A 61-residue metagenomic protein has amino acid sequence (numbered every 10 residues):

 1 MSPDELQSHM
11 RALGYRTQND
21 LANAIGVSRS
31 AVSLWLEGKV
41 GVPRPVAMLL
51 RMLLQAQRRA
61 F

Functional and structural regions predicted by a protein language model:
M1-G14, M48-R51: A short, Lys/Arg-rich alpha-helix, primarily the initiator
T17-Q18, R29: Helix-turn-helix DNA-binding elements, focusing on the entry/boundary residues of the two helices that contact DNA
D20-A22: Short alpha-helical "recognition helix" segments of helix-turn-helix
G26-G41: Recognition helix of helix-turn-helix/homeodomain-like DNA-binding domains that insert into the DNA major groove
R44-F61: DNA major-groove recognition helix of helix-turn-helix/homeodomain DNA-binding modules
